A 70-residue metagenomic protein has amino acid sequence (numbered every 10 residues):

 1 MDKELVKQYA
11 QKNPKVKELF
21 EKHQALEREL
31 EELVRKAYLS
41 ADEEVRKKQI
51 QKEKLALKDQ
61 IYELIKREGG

Functional and structural regions predicted by a protein language model:
M1-G70: Extended, charge-rich alpha-helical interface modules
